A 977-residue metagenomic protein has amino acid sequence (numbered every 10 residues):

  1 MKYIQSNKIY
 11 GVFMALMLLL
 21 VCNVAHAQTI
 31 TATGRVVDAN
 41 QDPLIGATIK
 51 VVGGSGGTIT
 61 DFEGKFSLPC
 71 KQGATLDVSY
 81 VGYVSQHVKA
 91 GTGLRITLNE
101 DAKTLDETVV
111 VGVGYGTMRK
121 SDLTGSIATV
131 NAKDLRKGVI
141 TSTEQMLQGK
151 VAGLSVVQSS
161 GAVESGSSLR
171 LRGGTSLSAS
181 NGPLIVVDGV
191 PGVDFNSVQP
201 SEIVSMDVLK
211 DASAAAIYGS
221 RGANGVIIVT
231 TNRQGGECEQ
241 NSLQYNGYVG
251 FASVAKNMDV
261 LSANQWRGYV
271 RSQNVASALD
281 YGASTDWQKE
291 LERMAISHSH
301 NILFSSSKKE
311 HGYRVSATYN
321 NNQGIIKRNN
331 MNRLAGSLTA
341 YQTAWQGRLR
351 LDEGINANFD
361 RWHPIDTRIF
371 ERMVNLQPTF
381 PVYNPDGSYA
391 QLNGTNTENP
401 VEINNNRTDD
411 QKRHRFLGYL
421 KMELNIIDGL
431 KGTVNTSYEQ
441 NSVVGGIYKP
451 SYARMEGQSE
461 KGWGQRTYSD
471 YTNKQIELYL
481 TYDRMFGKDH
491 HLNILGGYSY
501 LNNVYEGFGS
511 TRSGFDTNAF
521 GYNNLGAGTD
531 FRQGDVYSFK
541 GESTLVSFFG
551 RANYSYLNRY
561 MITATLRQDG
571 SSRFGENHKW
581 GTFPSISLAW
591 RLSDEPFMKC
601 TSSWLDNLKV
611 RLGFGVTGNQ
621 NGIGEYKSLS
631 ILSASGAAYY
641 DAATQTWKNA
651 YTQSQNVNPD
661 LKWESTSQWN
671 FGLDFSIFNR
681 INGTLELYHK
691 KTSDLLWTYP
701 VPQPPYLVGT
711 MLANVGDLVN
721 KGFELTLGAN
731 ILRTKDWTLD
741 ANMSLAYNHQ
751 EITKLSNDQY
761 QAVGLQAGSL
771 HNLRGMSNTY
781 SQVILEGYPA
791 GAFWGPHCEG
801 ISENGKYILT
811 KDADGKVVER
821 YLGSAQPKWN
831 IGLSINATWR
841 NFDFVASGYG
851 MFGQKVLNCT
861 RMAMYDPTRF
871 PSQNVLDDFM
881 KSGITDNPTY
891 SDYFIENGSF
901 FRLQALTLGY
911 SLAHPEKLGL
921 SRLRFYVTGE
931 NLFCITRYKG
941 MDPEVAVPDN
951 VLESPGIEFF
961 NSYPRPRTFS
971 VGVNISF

Functional and structural regions predicted by a protein language model:
M1-W345, L349-N356, L417, W663 (+4 more regions): Short, small/polar-rich motifs associated with maturation and membrane association, primarily at protein termini
A39, V51, Y80, V187-D188 (+5 more regions): Structural motif
N181-G182, D188, R267, V275 (+9 more regions): Extracellular/periplasmic, surface-exposed regions of secreted and cell-surface proteins
K256-K289, P378-N404, F520-S543, S635-N656 (+2 more regions): Flexible glycine-rich, low-complexity coil/linker segments exposed to the extracellular/periplasmic environment
L809, D843-A905: C-terminal beta-barrel architecture of Gram-negative outer-membrane proteins
